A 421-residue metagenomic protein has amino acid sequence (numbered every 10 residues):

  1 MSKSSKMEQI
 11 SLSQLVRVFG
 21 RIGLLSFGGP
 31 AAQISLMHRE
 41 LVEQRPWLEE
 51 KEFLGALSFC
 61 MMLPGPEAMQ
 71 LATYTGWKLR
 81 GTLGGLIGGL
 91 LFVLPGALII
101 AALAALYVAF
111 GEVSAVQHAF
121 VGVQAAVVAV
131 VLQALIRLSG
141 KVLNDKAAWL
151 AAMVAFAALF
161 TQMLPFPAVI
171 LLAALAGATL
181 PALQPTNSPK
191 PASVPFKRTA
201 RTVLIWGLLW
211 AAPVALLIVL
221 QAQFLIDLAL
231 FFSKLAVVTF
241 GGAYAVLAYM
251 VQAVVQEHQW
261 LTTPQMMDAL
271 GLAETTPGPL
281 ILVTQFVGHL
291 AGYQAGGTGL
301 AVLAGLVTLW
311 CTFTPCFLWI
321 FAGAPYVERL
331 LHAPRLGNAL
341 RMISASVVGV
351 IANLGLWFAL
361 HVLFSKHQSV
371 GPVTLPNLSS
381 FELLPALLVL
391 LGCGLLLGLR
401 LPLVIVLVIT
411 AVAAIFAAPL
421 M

Functional and structural regions predicted by a protein language model:
M1-L63, Y74-T276, L280-M421: Multi-pass membrane proteins that catalyze or facilitate reactions on polyprenyl-/lipid-phosphate substrates and their
